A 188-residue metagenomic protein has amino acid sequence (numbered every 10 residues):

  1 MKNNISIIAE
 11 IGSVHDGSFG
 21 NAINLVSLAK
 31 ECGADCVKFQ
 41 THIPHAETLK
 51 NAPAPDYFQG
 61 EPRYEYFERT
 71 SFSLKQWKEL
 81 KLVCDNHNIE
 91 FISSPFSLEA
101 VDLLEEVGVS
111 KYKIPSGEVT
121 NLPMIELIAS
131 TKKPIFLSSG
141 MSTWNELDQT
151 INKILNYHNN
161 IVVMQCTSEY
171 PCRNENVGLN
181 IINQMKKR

Functional and structural regions predicted by a protein language model:
M1-R188: Catalytic cores and adjacent flexible loops of soluble metabolic enzymes that perform enolate/carbanion chemistry on
